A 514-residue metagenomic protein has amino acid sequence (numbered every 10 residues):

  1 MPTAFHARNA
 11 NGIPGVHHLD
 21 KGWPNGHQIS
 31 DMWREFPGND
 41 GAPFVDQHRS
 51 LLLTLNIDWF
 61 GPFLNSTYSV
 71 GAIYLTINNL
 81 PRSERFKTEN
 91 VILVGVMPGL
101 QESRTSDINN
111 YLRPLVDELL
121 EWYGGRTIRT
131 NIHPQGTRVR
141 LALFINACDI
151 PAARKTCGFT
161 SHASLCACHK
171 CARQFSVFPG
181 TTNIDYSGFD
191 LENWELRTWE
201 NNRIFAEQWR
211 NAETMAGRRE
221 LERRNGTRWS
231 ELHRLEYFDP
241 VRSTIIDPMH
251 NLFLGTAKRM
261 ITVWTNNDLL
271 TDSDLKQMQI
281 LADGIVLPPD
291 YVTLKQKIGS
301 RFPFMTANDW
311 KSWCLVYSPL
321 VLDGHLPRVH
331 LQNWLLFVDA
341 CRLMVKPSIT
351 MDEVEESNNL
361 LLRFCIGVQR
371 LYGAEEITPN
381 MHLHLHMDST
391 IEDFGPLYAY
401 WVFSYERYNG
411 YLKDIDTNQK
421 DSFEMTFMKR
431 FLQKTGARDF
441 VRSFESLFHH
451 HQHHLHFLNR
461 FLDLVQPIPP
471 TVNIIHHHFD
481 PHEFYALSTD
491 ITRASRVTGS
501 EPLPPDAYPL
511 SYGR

Functional and structural regions predicted by a protein language model:
M1-F36, E102, L112-R113, L119-A307 (+4 more regions): Domain-level detector for long, ordered catalytic/regulatory cores in large eukaryotic signaling and trafficking
N11-I13, D20, P24, A172-R173 (+2 more regions): Terminal interaction-prone segments of large eukaryotic proteins
D31-G38, F44-V45, L51-Q101, L320 (+1 more regions): Acidic, metal-ligating active-site segments
G41-D46, L51, P62-T67, R82-E84 (+6 more regions): Beta-strand elements of modular eukaryotic interaction domains
Q47-S50, E84-V91, A282-Q296: Active-site-adjacent bridging/hinge elements
L52-L55, L64-S66, I73-L75, I92-V96 (+7 more regions): Conserved, well-structured core segments
D58-P62, T67-S69, N78-R82, P98-E102 (+10 more regions): Conserved beta-strand elements of beta-rich interaction domains across eukaryotes, especially beta-propellers
N65, R104-L112, D309-W310: Phosphate/oxyanion-binding active-site loops and adjacent basic polyanion-contact surfaces
